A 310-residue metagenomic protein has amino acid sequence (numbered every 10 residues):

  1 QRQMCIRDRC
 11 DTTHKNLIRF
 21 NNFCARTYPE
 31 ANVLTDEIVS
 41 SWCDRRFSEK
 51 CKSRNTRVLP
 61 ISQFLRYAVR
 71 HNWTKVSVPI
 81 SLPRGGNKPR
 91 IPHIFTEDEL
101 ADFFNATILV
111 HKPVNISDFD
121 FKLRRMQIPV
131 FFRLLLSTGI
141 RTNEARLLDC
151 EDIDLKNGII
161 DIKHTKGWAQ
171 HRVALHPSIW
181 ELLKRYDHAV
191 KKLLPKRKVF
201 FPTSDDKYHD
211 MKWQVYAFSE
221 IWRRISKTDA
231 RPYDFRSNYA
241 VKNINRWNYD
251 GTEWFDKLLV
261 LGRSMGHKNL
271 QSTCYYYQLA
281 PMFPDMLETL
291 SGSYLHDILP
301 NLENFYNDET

Functional and structural regions predicted by a protein language model:
R2-I6: Short, small-residue-biased leader/transition segments that mark boundaries at the very start of proteins
R7-N72, S81-L82, L175: Non-catalytic DNA-binding core/recognition domains of DNA-processing enzymes
A106-T142: Basic, Lys/Arg- and aromatic-enriched nucleic-acid-binding interface segment
N115-F119, Y216-R263: Short, basic (Lys/Arg/His-rich) helix/loop patches that form interaction surfaces in the mid-to-C-terminal regions
T138, T142-N143, L147-E181: Conserved tyrosine-mediated DNA breakage-rejoining catalytic core shared by Y-recombinases
D152-L155, D250-Y275, P300-N301: Short, polar N-cap/turn motifs at the start of nucleic acid-interacting alpha helices
H164, M265-L290: Catalytic-site neighborhood detector that most strongly recognizes the C-terminal catalytic loop/helix of tyrosine
P177-D229: Active-site/catalytic core of tyrosine-dependent DNA strand-transfer enzymes
